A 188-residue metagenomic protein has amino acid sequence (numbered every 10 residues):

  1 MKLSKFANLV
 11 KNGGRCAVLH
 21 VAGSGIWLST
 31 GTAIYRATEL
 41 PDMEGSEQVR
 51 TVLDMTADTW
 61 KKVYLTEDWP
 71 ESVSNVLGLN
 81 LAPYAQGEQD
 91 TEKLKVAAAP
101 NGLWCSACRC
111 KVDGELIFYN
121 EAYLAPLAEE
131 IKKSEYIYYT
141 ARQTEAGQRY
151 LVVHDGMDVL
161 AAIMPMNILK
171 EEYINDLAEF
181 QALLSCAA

Functional and structural regions predicted by a protein language model:
M1-A37: Intrinsically disordered, low-complexity linker/loop segments enriched in Gly/Pro and charged/polar residues
T30-A33, E47-A188: C-terminal functional regions that serve as terminal interaction/effector modules
T38-E39, M43-V49: Conserved mixed alpha/beta catalytic, RNA-binding, or beta-rich assembly cores of soluble enzyme, regulatory
